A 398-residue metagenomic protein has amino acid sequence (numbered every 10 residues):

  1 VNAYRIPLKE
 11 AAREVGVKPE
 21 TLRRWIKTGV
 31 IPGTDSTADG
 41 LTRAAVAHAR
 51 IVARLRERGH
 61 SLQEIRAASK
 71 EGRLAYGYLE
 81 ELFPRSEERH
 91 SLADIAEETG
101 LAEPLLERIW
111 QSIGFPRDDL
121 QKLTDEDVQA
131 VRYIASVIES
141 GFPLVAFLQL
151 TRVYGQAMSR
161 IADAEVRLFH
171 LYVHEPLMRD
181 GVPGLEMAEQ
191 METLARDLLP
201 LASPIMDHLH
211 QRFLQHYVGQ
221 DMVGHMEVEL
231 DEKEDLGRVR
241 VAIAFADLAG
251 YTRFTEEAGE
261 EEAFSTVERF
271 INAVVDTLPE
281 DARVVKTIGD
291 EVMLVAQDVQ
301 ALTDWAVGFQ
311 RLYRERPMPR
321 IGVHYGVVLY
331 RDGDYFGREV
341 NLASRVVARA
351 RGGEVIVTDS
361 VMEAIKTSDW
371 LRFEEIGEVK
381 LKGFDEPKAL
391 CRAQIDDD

Functional and structural regions predicted by a protein language model:
V1-V15, P19-E229: Arg/Lys-rich, alpha-helical DNA-contact motif
I109, V323, V346, G383: Residue-level signature of catalytic and energy-coupling elements of molecular machines, predominantly ATP/GTP-dependent
V228-V307: Catalytic NTP-binding/metal-coordinating core of nucleotidyl cyclase/transferase enzymes
Y251, L302, V328, V361-M362: A generic structural signal for short hydrophobic patches within well-formed alpha-helices
L278-T303, L312-L342, I356, A389: Catalytic core of nucleotidyl cyclases, primarily class III adenylyl/guanylyl cyclases
R320, L342-E363: Catalytic/regulatory signature loops of cyclic-dinucleotide turnover enzymes and related class III nucleotidyl cyclases
G353-D398: Cytosolic regulatory/linker segments at or just downstream of nucleotide-handling modules in signal-transduction
